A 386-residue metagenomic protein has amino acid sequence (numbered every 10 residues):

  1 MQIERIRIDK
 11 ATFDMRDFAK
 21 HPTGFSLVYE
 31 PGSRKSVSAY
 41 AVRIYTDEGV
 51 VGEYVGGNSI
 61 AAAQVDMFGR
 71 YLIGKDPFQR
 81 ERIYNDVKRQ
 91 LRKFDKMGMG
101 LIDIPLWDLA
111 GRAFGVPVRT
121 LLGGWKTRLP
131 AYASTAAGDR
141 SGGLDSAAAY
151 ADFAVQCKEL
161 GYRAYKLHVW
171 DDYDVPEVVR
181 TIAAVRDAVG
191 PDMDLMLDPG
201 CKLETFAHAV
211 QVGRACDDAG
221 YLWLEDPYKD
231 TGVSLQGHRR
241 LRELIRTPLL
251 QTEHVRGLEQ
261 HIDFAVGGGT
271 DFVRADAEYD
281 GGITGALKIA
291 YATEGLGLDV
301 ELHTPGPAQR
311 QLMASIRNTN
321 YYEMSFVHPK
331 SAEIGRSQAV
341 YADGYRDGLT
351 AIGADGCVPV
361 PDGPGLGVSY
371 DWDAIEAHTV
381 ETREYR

Functional and structural regions predicted by a protein language model:
M1-A41, G57-A62, G69-P77: Motif-centric detector for short Cys/His coordination patterns
Q2-A11, M15-F18, Y29-P31, V37 (+2 more regions): Flexible C-terminal active-site loop/helix
R5, Y45-F114: Metal- or metallocofactor-binding catalytic centers and their adjacent structured scaffolds across diverse enzyme
P22-T23, Q79, R214, G220 (+2 more regions): Shared catalytic-loop signature of beta/alpha-barrel
S36-S38, V42, D47-V51, A113-V116 (+6 more regions): Ligand-binding pocket scaffold of soluble enzyme catalytic domains
G49, F68, I102, G115 (+7 more regions): Conserved, mostly hydrophobic/aromatic
D103-G143: Glycine-rich, aromatic-flanked loop segments that form ligand/cofactor-binding clefts across common enzyme folds
R128-I245: Metal-dependent enolase-superfamily TIM-barrel catalytic cores that perform enediolate-based chemistry
